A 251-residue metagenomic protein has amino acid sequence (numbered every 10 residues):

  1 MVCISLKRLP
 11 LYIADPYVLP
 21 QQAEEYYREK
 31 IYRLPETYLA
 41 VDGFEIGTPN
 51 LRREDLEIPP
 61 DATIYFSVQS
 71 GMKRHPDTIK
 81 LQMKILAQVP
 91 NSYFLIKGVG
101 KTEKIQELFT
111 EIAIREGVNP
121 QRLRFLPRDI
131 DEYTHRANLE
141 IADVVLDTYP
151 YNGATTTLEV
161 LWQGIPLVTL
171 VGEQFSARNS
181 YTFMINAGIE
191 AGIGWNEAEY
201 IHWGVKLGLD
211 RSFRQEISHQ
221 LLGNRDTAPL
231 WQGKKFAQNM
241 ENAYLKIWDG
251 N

Functional and structural regions predicted by a protein language model:
M1-P49: Active-site-proximal region of nucleotide-activated glycan assembly enzymes, centered on histidine/acidic-rich loops
S5, A137-N138: Structural alpha-helical scaffold elements that stabilize or flank donor/cofactor-binding regions in carbohydrate
A14-D15, V68, K97, L126-R128 (+3 more regions): Generic beta-strand/beta-sheet core signal
E36-D131, N138-E140: Conserved catalytic-core segment of nucleotide-activated headgroup transferases in glycan assembly
Y133-H135, T156: Short acidic active-site motifs
E140, V144, T148-W231: Catalytic binding pocket for nucleotide-activated donors in carbohydrate/polymer assembly enzymes
Q232-N251: C-terminal alpha-helical cap of glycosyltransferases
